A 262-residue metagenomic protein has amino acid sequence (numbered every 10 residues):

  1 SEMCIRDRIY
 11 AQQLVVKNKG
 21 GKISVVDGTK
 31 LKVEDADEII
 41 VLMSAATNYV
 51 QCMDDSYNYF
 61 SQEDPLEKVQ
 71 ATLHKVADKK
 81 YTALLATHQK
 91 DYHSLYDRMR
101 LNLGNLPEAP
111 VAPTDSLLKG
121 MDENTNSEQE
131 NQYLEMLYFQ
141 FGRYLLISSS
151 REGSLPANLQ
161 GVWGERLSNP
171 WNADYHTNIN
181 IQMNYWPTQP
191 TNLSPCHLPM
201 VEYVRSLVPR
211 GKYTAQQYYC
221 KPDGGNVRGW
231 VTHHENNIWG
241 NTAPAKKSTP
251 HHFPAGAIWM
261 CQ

Functional and structural regions predicted by a protein language model:
E2-I5: Short, small-residue-biased leader/transition segments that mark boundaries at the very start of proteins
K17-T82: Beta-strand-rich recognition/accessory modules
M43, E135-S149, A257-Q262: Extended, hydrophobic/aromatic-rich amphipathic alpha-helical segments that build helical scaffolds
K79-A83, G104-N105, T125-E135, L146 (+4 more regions): Structural helix-adjacent loops and short alpha-helical linkers that scaffold large soluble proteins
A86-Q129, G153, N158-S168, N226-R228: Active-site-proximal, well-structured secondary-structure segments within enzyme catalytic domains
E123-Q132, N169-N178, P244-A255: Solvent-exposed loop and edge beta-strand segments that line ligand/cofactor-binding and catalytic clefts
F139, L146, N178-G229: Carboxylate/His-rich catalytic cores and anion/metal-binding grooves
Y213-C261: Active-site-adjacent "gating/activation" loops or surface patches in catalytic cores
